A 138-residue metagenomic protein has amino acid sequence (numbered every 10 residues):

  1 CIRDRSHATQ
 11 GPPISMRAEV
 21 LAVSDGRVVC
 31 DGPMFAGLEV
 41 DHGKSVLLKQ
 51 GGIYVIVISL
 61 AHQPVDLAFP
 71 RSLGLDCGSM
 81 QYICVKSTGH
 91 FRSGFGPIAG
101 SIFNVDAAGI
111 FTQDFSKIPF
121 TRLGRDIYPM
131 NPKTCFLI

Functional and structural regions predicted by a protein language model:
C1-I2: Short, small-residue-biased leader/transition segments that mark boundaries at the very start of proteins
H7, G11-A36: GHKL/Bergerat-fold ATPase module in large chromosome/replication-associated machines
V28-I138: Extended hydrophobic packing segments that form well-structured cores
